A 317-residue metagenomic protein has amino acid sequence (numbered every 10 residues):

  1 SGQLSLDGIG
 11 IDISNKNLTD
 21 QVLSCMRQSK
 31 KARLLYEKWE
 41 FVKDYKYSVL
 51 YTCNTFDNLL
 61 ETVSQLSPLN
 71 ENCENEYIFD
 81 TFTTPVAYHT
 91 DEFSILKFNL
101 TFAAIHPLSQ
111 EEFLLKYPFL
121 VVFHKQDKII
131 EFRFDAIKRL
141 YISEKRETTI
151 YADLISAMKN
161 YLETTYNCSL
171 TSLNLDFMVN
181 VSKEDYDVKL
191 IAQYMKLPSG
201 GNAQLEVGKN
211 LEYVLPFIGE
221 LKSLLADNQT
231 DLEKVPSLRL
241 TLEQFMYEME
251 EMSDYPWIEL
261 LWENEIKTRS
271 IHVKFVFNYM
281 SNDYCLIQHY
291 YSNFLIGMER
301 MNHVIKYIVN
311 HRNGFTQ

Functional and structural regions predicted by a protein language model:
S1-Q317: Intrinsically disordered, low-complexity, charge-rich terminal extensions of nucleic-acid-associated complexes
